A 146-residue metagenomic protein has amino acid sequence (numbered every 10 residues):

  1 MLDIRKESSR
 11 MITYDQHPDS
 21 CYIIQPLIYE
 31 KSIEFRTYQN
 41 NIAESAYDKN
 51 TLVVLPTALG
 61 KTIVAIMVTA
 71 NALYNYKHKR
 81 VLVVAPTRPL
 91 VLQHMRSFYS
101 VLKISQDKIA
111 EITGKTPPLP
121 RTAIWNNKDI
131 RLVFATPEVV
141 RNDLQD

Functional and structural regions predicted by a protein language model:
M1-D146: N-terminal helicase ATP-binding lobe
